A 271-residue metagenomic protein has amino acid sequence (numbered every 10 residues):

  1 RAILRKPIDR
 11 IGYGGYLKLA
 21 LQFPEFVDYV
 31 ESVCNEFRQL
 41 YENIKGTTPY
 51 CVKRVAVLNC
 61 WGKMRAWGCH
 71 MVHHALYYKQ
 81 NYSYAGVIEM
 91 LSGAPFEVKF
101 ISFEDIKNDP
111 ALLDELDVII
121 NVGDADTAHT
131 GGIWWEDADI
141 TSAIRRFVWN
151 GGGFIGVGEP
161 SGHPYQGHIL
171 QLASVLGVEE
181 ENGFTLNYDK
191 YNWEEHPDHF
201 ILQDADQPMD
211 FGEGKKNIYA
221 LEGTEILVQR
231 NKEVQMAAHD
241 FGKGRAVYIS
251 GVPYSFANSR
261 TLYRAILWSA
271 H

Functional and structural regions predicted by a protein language model:
R1-Q80, V228, S250-G251, F256-S259: Hydrophobic targeting/anchoring helices
R10-Y13, A56-V57, F100, I119-N121 (+2 more regions): Structural recognition of the beta-strand scaffold that forms the well-ordered cores of secreted hydrolase catalytic
L17-L19, W61-M64, D105-I106, A125-T127 (+4 more regions): Short, solvent-exposed loop/turn segments at secondary-structure junctions
I44-R54, L58, V87-L91, A111-D114 (+5 more regions): Mature N-terminal, pre-catalytic/accessory segment of carbohydrate-active enzymes
I88-L112: A short, well-structured beta->alpha microelement
A111-G123: Short acidic/histidine-rich motifs immediately flanking catalytic phosphotransfer sites in two-component signaling
T130-Q207: A glycine-rich, often tryptophan-bearing local segment used as a flexible ligand/cofactor-contacting loop or short
E181-T261: Catalytic beta-strand/loop cores that center a nucleophilic Ser/Cys/Thr and support acyl-enzyme chemistry
